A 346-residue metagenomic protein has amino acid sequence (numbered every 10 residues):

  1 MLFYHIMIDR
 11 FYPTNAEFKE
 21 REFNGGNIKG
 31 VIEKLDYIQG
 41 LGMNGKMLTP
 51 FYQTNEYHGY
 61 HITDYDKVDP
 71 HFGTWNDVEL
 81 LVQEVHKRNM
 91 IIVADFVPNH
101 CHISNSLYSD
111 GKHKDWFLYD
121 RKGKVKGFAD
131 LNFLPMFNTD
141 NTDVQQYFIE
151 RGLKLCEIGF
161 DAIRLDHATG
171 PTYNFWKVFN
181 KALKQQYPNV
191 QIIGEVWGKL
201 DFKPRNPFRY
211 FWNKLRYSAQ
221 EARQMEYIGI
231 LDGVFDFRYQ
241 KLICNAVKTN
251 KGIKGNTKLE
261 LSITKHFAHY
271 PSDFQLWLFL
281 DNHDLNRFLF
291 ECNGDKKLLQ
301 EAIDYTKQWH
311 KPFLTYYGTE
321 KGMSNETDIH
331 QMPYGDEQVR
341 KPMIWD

Functional and structural regions predicted by a protein language model:
M1-L2, M7-N44, F51-I158, V178-Y187 (+2 more regions): Substrate-binding/active-site clefts of carbohydrate-active enzymes
L2-H5, K46-L48, I92-A94, I163 (+3 more regions): Hydrophobic faces of well-ordered beta-strands that scaffold small-molecule active sites in alpha/beta enzyme cores
D9, T49, V68, D166 (+2 more regions): Conserved residues at the C-terminal ends of beta-strands
F51, V97, H167-T169, V196 (+2 more regions): Short, well-ordered beta-to-alpha junction loops that form the rim of enzyme active sites and present histidine/acidic
V82, H86-R88, E150-L153, D166-S272 (+4 more regions): Active-site-proximal helices and loops of the catalytic beta/alpha 8
V93, A162-A168, L289: Short catalytic-loop micro-motif centered on adjacent basic/acidic residues
G159-D161, S272: Glycine-enriched alpha-helix->loop->beta-strand junction motifs that scaffold or abut catalytic
T306-G322: Conserved short secondary-structure transition element at the edge of the structured enzyme core that lines
